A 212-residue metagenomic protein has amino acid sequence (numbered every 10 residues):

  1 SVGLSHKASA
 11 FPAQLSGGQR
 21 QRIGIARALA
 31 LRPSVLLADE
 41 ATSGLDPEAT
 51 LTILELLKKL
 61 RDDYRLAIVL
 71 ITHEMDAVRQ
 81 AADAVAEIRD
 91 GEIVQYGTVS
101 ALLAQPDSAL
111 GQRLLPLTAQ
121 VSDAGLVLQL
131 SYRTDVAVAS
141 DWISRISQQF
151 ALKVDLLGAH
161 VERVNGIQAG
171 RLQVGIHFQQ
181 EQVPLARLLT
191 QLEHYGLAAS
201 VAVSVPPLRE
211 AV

Functional and structural regions predicted by a protein language model:
A10-A13, L31: Conserved signature/switch motifs of ABC ATPase nucleotide-binding domains
I25: Hydrophobic anchor residue at the start of the ABC signature
L36-D39: Catalytic Walker B motif of ABC-type/P-loop ATPase nucleotide-binding domains
P47-A49: Helix N-cap at the start of a conserved alpha-helix in ABC-type nucleotide-binding domains
V78-Q80: A short, surface-exposed alpha-helical micro-motif characterized by mixed small hydrophobic and charged/polar residues
Y96-G97, Q105: ABC ATPase "signature
